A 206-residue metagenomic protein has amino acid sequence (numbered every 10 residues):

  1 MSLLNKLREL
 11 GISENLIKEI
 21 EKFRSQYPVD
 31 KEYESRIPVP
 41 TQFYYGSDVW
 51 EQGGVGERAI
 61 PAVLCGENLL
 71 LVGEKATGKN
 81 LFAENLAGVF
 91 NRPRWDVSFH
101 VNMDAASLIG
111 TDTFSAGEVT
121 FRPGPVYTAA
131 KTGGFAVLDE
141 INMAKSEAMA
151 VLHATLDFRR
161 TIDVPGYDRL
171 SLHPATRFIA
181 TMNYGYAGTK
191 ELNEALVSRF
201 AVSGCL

Functional and structural regions predicted by a protein language model:
S2-L206: AAA+ P-loop NTPase catalytic core and its hallmark functional loops
